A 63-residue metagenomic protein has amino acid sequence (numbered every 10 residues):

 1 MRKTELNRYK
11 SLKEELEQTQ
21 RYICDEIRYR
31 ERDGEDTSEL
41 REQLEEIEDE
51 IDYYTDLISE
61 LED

Functional and structural regions predicted by a protein language model:
M1-E17: Short, charge/polar-rich alpha-helical segments
K3, Y9, E31, E42-L44: Positively charged, low-complexity intrinsically disordered regions
E14-E42: Short E/K-rich amphipathic alpha-helical oligomerization segments
E17-C24, Q43-D63: Amphipathic alpha-helical coiled-coil segments
